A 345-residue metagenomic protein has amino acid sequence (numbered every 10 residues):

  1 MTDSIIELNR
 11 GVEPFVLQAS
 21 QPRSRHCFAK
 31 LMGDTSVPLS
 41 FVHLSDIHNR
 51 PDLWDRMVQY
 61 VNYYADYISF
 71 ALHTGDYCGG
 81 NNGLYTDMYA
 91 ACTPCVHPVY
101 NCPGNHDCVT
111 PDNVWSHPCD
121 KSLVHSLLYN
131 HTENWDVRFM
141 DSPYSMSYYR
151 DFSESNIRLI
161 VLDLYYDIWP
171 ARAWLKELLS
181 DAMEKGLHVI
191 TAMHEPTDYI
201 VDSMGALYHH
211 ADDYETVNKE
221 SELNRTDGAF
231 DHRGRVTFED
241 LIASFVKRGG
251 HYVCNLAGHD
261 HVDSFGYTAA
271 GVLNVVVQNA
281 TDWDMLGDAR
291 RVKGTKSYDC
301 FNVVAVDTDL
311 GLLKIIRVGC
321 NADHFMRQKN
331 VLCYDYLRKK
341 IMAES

Functional and structural regions predicted by a protein language model:
D3-P14, S20-H26, T35, K293-S345: A short C-terminal boundary segment appended to hydrolase-like catalytic domains
D3-T86: N-terminal active-site segment of His-dependent metallophosphoesterases
V12-L17, F41-V58, C78-G80, V109-K121 (+5 more regions): Acidic/histidine-rich helix-loop elements that form or flank divalent-metal/phosphate-binding sites at the catalytic
S20-R25, K30-M32, Y129-D151, G234-C254: Alpha-helix-centered segments that form part of catalytic cores
T35, N62-F70, S142, R158-A269 (+1 more regions): His/acidic metal-ligating clusters that form di-metal
F41-H43, A71-H73, N101-C102, T191 (+1 more regions): Residue-level marker for buried hydrophobic side chains located in beta-strands that build the well-ordered beta-sheet
D46, G75-D76, G104-N105, H194 (+1 more regions): Active-site glycine-centered loops adjacent to acidic/histidine catalytic or metal-binding residues that shape
N82-L187, T216, F265-R291, D299-D307 (+1 more regions): Extended active-site neighborhood of metal-dependent phosphoesterases/phosphodiesterases
